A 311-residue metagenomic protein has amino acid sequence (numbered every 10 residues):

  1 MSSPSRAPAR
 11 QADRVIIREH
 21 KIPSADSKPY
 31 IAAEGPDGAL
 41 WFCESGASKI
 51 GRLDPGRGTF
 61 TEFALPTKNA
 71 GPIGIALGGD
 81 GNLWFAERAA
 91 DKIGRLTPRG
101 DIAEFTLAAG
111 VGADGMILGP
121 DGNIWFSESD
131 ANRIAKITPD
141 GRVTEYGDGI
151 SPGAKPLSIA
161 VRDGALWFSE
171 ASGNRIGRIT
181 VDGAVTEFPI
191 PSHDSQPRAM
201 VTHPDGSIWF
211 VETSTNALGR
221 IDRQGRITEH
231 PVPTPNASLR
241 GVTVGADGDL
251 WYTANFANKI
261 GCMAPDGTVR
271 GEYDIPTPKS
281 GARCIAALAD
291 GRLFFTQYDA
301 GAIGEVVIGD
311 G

Functional and structural regions predicted by a protein language model:
P8-A25: A short helix->beta-strand "capping" segment at the edge of beta-propeller domains
R18-I22, F60-L65, I102-T106, V143-D148 (+3 more regions): A short beta-strand motif characteristic of beta-propeller blades
A25-D37, K68-D80, A108-D121, S151-G164 (+5 more regions): Beta-rich, blade/repeat-based domains predominating in secreted/periplasmic proteins but also intracellular
A39, N82, D101, N123 (+7 more regions): Generic structural signal for coil-to-beta-strand starts
L40-G46, L83-A89, I124-D130, L166-S172 (+3 more regions): Conserved beta-strand positions in repeat-built beta-propeller and related beta-rich domains
K49-G51, K92-G94, N132-A135, R175-G177 (+3 more regions): A short loop-to-beta-strand structural motif that recurs across blades of beta-propeller domains
D54-G58, L96-G100, I137-R142, I179-A184 (+3 more regions): Short loop/turn segments that connect beta-strands within beta-propeller blades
G71-P120, W125-N132: A generic tandem-repeat structural signature
